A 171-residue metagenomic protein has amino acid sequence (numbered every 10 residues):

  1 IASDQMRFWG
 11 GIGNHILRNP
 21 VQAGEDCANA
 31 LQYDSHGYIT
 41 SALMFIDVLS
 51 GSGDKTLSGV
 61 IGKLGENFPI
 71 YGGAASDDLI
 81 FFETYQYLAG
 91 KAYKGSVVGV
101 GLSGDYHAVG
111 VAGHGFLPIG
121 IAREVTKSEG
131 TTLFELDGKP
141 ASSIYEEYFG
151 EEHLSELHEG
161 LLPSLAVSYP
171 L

Functional and structural regions predicted by a protein language model:
I1-L171: Small-residue-enriched flexible segments
